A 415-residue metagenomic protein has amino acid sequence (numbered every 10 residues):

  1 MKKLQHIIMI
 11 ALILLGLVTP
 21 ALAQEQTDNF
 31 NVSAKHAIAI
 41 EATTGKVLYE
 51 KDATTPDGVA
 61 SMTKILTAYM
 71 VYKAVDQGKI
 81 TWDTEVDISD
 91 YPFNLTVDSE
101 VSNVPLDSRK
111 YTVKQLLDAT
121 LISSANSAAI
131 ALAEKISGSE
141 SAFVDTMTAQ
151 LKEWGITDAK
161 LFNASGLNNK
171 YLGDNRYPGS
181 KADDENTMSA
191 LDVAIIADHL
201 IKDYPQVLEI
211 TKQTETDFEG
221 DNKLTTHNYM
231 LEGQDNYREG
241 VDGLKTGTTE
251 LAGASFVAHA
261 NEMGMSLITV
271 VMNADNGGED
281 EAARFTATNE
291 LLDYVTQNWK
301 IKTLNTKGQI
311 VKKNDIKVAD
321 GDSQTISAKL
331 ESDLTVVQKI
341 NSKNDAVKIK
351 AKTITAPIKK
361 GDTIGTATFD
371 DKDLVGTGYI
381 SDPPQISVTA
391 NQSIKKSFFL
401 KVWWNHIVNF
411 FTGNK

Functional and structural regions predicted by a protein language model:
K2-Q24: Sec-dependent N-terminal signal peptides of Gram-positive bacterial secreted proteins and lipoproteins
A21-L191, I201-Y204: Active-site-adjacent loops and short helices of periplasmic peptidoglycan-processing enzymes
E25, N29-F30, E41, L251 (+4 more regions): C-terminal or late-domain output modules
E25-T27, V241-T246, K352-A356: Short, P/G- and charge-enriched loop/turn segments at secondary-structure junctions
N31-V32, G138-V318: Penicillin-recognizing serine hydrolase domain
H36-I38, G58, F256, I268 (+1 more regions): Conserved beta-strand and immediately adjacent loop positions that scaffold enzyme active sites
D107, M263, D370-K372: Short strand-coil-strand connectors
Q297-K415: Conserved SxxK-family serine transpeptidase/carboxypeptidase catalytic domain of penicillin-binding proteins
